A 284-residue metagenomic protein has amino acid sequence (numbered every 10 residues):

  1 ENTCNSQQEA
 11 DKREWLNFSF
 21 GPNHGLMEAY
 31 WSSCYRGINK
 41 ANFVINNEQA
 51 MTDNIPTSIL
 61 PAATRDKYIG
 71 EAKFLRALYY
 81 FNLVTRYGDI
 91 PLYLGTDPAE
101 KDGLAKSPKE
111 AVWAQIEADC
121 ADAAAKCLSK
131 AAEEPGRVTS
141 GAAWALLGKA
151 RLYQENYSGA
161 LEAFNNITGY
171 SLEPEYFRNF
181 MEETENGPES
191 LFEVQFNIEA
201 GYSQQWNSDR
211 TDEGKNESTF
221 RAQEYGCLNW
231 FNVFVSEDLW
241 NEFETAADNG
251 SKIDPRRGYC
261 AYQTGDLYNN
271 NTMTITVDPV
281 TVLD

Functional and structural regions predicted by a protein language model:
E1-Q7, A121-D122, R137-L283: An aromatic- and glycine-enriched ligand-binding surface/loop that stacks and positions planar moieties
N5-Y87, G103, S107-A111, C120-P135: Conserved, well-structured interaction surfaces
W15-F20, L92, C127-L128, L172 (+2 more regions): Short clusters of hydrophobic/aromatic residues that line enzyme substrate/ligand-binding pockets
I55, V84-G95, Y157-F164: Short, well-structured active-site flanking segments
R76, F81-L83, G88, L94-T96 (+2 more regions): Glycine-rich, histidine-containing beta strand-loop boundary motifs that form or position
Y79-D89, L147-N156: Extended, well-ordered alpha-helical segments in internal regulatory regions
T96-E100, T168-G169: Short edge-strand/loop segments of extracellular domains
